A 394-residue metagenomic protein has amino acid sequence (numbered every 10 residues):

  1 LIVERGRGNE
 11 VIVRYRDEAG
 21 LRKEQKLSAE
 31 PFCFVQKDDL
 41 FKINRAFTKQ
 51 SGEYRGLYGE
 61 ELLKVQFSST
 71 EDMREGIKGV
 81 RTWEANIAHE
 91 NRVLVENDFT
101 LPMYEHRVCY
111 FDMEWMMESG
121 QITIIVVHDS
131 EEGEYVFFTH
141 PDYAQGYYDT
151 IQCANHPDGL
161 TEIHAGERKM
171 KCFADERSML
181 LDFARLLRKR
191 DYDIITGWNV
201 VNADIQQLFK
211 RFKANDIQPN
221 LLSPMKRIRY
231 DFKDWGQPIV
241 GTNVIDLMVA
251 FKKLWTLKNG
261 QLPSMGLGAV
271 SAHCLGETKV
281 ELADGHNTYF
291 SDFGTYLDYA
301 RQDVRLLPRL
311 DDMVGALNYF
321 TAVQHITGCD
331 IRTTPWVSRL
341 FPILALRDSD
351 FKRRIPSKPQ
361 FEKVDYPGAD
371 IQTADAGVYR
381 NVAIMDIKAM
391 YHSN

Functional and structural regions predicted by a protein language model:
L1-A46, E96-I194, I371, D375: Conserved RNase H-like, two-metal-ion catalytic cores of nucleic-acid enzymes
L57, E61-V126: Entry/capping segment at the start of metal-dependent catalytic domains with acidic active-site entry clusters
E71, T150-L262: Conserved DEDDh/DEDDy metal-dependent 3′-5′ exonuclease domain
H89-F111, W115, K210, I217 (+3 more regions): Extended, Lys/Arg-enriched charged tracts that mediate electrostatic binding to polyanionic substrates
H106-V108, I124, D193-V201, G241-N243 (+1 more regions): Beta-sheet entry/capping signal
F111-M113, L247, M385-I387: Residues immediately flanking
K189-D204, L208-R211, V249-V337: Acidic, Mg2+-coordinating catalytic module of metal-dependent nucleases/exonucleases that use a two-metal-ion mechanism
H286-N394: Common nucleic-acid-contacting/processivity interface regions adjacent to the catalytic cores of nucleic-acid enzymes
